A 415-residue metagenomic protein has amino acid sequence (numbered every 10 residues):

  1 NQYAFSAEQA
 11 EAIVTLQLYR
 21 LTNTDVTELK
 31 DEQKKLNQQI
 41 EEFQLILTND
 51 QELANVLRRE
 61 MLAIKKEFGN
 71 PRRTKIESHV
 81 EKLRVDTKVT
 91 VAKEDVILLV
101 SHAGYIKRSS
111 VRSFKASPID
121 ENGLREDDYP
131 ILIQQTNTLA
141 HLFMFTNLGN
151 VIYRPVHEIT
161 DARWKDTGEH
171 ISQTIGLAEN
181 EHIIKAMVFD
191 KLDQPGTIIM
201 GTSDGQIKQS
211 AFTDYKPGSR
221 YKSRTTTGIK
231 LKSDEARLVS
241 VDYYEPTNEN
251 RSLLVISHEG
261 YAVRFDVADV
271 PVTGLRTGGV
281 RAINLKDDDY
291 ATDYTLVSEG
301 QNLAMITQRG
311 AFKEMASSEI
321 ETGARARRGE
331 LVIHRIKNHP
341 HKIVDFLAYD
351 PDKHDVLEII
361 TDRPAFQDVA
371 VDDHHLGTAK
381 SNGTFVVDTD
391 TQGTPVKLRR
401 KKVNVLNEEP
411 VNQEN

Functional and structural regions predicted by a protein language model:
N1-N415: Short, structured "edge-of-domain" segments at secondary-structure transitions
